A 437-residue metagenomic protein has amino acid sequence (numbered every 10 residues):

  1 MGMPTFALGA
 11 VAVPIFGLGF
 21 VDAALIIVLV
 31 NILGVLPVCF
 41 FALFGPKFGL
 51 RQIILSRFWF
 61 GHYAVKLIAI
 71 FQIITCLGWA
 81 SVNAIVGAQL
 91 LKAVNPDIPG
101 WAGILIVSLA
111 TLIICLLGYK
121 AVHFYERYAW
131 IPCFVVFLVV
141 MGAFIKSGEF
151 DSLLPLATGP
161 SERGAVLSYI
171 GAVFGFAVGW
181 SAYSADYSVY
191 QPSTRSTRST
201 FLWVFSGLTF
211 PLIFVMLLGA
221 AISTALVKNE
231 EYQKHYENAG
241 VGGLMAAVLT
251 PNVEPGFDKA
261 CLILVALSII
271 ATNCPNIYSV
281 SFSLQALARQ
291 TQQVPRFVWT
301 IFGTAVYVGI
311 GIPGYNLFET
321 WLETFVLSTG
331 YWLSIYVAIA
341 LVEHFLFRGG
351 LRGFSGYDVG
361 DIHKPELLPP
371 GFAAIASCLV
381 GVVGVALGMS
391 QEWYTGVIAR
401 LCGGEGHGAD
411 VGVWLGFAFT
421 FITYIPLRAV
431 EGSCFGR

Functional and structural regions predicted by a protein language model:
M1-F6, M141-S147, A157-L226, N252-I277 (+1 more regions): Hydrophobic, membrane-embedded alpha-helices of multi-pass small-molecule transporters
M1-F60, A64, A182-T209, A225-N229 (+1 more regions): Transmembrane helix-boundary motif of multi-pass solute transporters/channels
P14-L25, L91-G103, K120-A129, F257-L264 (+3 more regions): Transmembrane helix-loop boundary segments of multi-pass membrane transporters
A69-Q72, N95-L117, I131-G142, F176-S184 (+2 more regions): Transmembrane alpha-helical segments of multi-pass small-molecule transport proteins
A102-I106, C274, A286-E319, I362-V385: Loop-to-transmembrane helix boundary motifs in multi-pass membrane proteins
I106-V107, T111-F144, L202-V204, L208 (+1 more regions): Membrane-interface loop-to-helix entry segments
L117-W130, E162, A182-L217, V227-M245 (+2 more regions): Hydrophobic, small-residue-rich membrane helices and short re-entrant helix-turn-helix hairpins that build
V337-T423: C-terminal membrane-solvent junction of multi-pass transporters and transport-like membrane proteins
